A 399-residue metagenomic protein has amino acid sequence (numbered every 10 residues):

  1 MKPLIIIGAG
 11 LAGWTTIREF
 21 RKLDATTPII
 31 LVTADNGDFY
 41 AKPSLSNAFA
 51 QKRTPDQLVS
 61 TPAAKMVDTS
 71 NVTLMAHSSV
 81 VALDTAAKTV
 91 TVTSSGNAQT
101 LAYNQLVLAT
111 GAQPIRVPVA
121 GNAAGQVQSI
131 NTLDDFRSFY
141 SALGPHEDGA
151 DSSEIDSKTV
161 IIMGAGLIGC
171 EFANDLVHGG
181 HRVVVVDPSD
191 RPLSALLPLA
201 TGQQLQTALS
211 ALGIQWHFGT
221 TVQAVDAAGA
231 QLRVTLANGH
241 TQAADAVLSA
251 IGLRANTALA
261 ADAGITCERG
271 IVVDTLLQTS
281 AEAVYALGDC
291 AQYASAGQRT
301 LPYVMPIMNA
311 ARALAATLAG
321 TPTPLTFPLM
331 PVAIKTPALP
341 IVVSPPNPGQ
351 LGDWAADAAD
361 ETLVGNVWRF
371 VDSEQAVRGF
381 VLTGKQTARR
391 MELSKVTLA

Functional and structural regions predicted by a protein language model:
M1-I5, T61-T159, T235-A237, L248-A250 (+1 more regions): FAD-binding core/adjacent interface of flavoenzyme oxidoreductases
K2, K22, C290-A388: Mid-to-C-terminal Rossmann-like scaffold of FAD/NAD(P)H-dependent oxidoreductases
K2-V72, D175-A195: Beta1-alpha1 glycine-rich phosphate/pyrophosphate-binding loop at the start of Rossmann-like nucleotide-binding domains
G8, T33, G164, D187 (+2 more regions): Short beta-strand/turn micro-motifs composed of small residues that flank or help shape donor/cofactor-binding pockets
G8-A12, N131, M163-G166: Glycine-rich Rossmann-fold phosphate-binding loop(s) that bind the pyrophosphate of adenine dinucleotide cofactors
V59, S153, T159, L167-Q223 (+2 more regions): Rossmann-like dinucleotide-binding cores of NAD(P)H-dependent redox enzymes
G125-A150, R233-T235, T241-A313: FAD-site-proximal beta/loop scaffold in flavoenzymes
Q386-A399: A short, polar/charged loop-to-alpha-helix boundary motif
